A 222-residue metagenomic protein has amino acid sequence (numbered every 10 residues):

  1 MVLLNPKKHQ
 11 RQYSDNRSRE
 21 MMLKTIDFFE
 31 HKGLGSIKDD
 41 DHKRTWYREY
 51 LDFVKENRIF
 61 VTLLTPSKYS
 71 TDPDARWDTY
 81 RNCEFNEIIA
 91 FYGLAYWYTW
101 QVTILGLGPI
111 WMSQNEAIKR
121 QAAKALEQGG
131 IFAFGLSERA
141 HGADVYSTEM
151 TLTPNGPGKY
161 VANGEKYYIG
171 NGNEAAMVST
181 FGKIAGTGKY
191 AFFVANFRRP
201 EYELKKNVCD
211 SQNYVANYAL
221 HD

Functional and structural regions predicted by a protein language model:
M1-Q101, E116-A117, Q121-A125, A143: Amphipathic, small/basic residue-rich leader segments at the start of a protein or domain
Q101-L107: Short, conserved phosphate-binding/catalytic loop or strand-edge motifs used in phosphoryl-/nucleotidyl-transfer
Q128-S137: A short, Trp-centered hydrophobic/proline-enriched beta-strand micro-motif
S137-H141, Y167-Y168, Q212-A216: Short, solvent-exposed loop/turn elements at beta->coil junctions and helix N-caps that rim active or binding pockets
H141-T148: Active-site-adjacent elements of ketosynthase-type condensing enzymes
M150-T153: A structural signal for short hydrophobic beta-strand segments in well-ordered beta-sheet cores
K159, N163-N207: A short core secondary-structure module
Y202-D222: Flexible, small-/acidic-enriched active-site or ligand-binding loops
